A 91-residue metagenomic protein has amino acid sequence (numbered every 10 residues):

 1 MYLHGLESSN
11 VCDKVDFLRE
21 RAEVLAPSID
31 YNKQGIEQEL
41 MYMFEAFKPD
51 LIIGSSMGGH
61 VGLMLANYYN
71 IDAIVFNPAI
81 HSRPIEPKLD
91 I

Functional and structural regions predicted by a protein language model:
M1-F47: Active-site catalytic motif of lipid deacylating hydrolases and related acyltransferases
G5, P27-N32, I71-P84: Active-site nucleophile loop of the alpha/beta-hydrolase fold
F17-E20, Y69-N70, D90: Glycine-rich, phosphate-binding/catalytic loops in enzymes
D50-I53, D72-I74: Residue in the alpha/beta-hydrolase core beta-strand immediately N-terminal to the catalytic nucleophile
I53-G62: Gly/Ala-rich beta-loop-alpha elbow adjacent to hydrolase catalytic centers
V61-L63, S82-I85: Short acidic/glycine-rich loop or secondary-structure boundary segments that cap or lie
M64-Y68: Active-site signature of alpha/beta-hydrolase-fold catalytic machinery across serine- and Asp/Cys-nucleophile hydrolases
I85-I91: Serine-hydrolase catalytic core
